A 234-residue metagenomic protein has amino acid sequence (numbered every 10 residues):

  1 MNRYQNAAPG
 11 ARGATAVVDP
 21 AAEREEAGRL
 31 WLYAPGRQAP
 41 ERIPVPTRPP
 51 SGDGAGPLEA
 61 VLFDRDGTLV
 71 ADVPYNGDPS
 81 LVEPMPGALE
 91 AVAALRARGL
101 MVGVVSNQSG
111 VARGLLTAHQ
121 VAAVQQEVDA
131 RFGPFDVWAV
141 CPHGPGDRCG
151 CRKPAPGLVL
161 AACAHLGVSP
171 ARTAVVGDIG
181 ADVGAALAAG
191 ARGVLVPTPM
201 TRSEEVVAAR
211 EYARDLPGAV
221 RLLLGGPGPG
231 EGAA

Functional and structural regions predicted by a protein language model:
N2-G54, H119-V137, G146-V175, I179-A234: Asp-based, Mg2+/Mn2+-dependent phosphohydrolase catalytic module
R24-G103: Active-site neighborhood of HAD-like aspartate-dependent phosphohydrolases
R65-G67, P142, P197: Short, small-residue-rich loop/turn micro-motifs
L69, A112, I179: Gly/Ser/Thr-rich beta-alpha loop segments that engage phosphate groups in nucleotides
L69-D72, V105-N107, V137-A139, L160-C163: A short alpha-helix capping/helix-coil boundary motif
V73, D78, G110-L115, G144-C149 (+1 more regions): A short acidic, helix-capping loop that chelates divalent metal ions and anchors anionic groups
P79, P142, P154-P156: Proline-centered helix-kink/hinge sites
A88, V92-Q125, F135-D147, A186: Substrate-recognition element of Asp-dependent hydrolases with the DxDx(T/V) motif
